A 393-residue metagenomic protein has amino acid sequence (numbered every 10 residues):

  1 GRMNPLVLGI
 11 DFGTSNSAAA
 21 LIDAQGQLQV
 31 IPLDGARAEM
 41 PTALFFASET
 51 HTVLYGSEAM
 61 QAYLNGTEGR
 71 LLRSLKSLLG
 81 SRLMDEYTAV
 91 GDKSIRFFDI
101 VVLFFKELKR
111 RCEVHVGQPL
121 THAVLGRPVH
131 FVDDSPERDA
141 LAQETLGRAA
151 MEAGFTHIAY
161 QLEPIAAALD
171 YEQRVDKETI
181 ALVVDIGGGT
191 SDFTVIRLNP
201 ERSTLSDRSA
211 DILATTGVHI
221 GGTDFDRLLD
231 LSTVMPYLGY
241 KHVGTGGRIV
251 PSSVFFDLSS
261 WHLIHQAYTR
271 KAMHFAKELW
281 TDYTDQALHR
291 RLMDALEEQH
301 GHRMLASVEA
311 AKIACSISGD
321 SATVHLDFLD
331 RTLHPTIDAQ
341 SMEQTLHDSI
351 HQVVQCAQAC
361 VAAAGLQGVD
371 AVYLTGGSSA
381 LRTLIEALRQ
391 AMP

Functional and structural regions predicted by a protein language model:
G1-A38, E58-V183, R197-G222, L333-P393: N-terminal phosphate-binding loop and flanking beta/alpha elements of the actin-like ATPase fold
S15, G189-S191: Conserved Rossmann-like nucleotide-cofactor binding loop
E39, R197-F328: Phosphate-binding glycine-rich/basic clefts of nucleotide- and phosphate-handling proteins, predominantly
L44: N-terminal phosphate/diphosphate-binding loop that engages ATP/GTP or pyrophosphate donors across diverse enzyme folds
